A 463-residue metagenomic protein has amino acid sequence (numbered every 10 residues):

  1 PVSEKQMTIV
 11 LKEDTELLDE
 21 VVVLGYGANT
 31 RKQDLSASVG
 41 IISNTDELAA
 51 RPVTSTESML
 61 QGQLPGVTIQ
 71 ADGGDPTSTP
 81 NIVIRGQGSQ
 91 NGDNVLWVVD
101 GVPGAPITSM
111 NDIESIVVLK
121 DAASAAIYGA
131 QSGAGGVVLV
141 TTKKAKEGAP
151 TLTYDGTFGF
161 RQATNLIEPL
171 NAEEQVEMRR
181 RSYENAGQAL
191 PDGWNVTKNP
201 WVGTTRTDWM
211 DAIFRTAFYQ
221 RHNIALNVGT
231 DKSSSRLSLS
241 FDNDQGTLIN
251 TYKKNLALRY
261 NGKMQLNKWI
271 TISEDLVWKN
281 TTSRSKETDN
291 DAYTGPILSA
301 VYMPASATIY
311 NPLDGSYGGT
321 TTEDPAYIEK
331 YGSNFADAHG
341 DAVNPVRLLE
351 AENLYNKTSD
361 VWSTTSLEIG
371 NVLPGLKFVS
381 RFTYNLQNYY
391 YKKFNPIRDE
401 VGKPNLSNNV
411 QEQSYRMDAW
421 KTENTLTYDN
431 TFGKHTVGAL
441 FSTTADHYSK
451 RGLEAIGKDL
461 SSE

Functional and structural regions predicted by a protein language model:
P1-R259, M264-D275, K279, T288 (+1 more regions): Short, small/polar-rich motifs associated with maturation and membrane association, primarily at protein termini
L17, Q33, E147-R206, G246-T251 (+3 more regions): Surface-exposed loop/interface segments of Gram-negative outer-membrane beta-barrel transport/assembly proteins
